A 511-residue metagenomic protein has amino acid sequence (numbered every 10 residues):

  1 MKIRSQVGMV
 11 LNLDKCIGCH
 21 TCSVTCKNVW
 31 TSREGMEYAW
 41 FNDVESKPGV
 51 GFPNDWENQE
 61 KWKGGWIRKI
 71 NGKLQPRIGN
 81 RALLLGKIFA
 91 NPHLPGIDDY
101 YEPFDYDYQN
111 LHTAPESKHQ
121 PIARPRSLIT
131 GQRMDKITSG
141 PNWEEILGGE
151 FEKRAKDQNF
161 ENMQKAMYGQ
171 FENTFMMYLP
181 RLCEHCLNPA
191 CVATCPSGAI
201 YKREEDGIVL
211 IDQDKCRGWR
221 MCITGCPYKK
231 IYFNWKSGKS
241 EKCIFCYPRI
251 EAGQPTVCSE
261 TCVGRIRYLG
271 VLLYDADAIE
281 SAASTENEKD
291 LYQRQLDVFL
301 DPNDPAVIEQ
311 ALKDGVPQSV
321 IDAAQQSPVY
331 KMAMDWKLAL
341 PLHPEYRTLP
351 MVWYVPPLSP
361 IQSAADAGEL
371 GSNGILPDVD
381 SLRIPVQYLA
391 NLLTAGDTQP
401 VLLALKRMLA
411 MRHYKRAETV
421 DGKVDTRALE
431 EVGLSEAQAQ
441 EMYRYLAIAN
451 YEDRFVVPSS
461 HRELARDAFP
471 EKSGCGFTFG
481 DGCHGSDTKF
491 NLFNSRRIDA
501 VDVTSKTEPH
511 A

Functional and structural regions predicted by a protein language model:
M1-A511: Non-ligating segments of multi-cofactor redox enzymes
